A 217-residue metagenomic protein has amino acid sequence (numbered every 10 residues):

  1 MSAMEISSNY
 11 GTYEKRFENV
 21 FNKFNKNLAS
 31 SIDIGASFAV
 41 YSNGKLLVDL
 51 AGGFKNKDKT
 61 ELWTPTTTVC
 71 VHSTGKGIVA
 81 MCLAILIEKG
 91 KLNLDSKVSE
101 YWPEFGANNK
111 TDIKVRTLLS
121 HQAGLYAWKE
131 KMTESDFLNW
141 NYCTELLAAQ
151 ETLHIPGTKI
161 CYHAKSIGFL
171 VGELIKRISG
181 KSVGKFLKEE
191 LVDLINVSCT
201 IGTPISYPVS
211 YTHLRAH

Functional and structural regions predicted by a protein language model:
M1-E5: Eukaryotic N-terminal low-complexity, Ser/Thr- and Lys/Arg-rich leader segments that predominantly function as
S8-V71, N93, A149: Short, conserved catalytic-motif segment at the N-terminal edge
Y13-V20, V71-G75, V79, T111 (+4 more regions): Hydrophobic (often cysteine-bearing) scaffold residues that line and stabilize catalytic clefts of nucleotide/cofactor
D33-G35, K89, N93-D95, K110 (+1 more regions): Short secondary-structure junction motifs
L47, I78, A84-P103, I178-P204: Short, well-structured active-site flanking segments
T68, A127-P208: Catalytic-site signature segments of enzymes, centered on catalytic residues
N108-K131, V209: Short helix- or helix-capping micro-motifs that position conserved polar/aromatic residues at function-defining sites
T212-H217: Conserved small/polar residues in nucleotide/adenosyl-binding loops
